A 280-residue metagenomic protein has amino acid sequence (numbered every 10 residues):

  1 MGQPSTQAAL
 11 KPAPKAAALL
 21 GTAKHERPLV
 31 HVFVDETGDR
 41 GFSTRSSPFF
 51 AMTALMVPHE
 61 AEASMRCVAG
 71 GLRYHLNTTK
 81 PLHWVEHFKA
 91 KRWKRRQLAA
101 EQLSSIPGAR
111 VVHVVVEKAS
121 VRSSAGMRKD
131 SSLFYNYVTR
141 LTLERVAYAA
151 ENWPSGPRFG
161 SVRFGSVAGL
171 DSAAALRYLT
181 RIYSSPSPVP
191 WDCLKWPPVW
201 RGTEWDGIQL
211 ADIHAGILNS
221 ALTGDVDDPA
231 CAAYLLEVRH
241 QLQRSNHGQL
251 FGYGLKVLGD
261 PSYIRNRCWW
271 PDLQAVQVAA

Functional and structural regions predicted by a protein language model:
M1-A280: Phosphate-ester processing/binding pockets and catalytic centers
